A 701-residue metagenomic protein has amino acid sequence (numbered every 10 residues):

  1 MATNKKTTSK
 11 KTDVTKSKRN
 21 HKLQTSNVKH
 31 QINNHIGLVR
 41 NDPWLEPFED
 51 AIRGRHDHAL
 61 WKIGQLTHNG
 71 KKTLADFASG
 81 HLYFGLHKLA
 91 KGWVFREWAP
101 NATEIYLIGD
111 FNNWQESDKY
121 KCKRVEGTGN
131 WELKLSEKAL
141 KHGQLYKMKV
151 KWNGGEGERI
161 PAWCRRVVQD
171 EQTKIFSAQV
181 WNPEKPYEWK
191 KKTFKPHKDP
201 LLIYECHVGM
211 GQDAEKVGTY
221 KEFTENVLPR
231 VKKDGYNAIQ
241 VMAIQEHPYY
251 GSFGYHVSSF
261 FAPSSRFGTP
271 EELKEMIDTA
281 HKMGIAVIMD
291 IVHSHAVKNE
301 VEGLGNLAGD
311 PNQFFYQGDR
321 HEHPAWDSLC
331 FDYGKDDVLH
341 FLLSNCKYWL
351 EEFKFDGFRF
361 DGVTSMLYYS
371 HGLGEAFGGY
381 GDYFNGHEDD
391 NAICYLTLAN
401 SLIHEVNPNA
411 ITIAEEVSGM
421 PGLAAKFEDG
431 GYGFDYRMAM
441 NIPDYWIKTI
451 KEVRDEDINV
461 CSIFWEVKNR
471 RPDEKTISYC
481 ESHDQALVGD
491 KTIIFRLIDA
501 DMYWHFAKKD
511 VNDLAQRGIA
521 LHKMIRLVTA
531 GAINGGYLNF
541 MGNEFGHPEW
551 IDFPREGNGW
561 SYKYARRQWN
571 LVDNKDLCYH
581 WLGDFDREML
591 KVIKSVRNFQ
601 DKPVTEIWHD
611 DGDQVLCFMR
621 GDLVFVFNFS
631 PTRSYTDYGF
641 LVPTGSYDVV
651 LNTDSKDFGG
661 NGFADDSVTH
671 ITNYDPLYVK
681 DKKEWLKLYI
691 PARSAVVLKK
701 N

Functional and structural regions predicted by a protein language model:
A2-K11, K16-H21, Q31-A90, V94 (+5 more regions): The feature marks proteins involved in alpha-glucan
F95-A99, I105, G109, S630-S646: Surface-exposed beta-strand/loop patches in extracellular or lumenal glycoproteins
E97, M148, C206, V231 (+13 more regions): Conserved, mostly hydrophobic/aromatic
E137, H142-Y146, S667-N701: C-terminal beta-strand-rich structural cap/linker in extracellular carbohydrate-active enzymes
V168, K185-I203, H207-E388, K682 (+1 more regions): Substrate-binding/active-site clefts of carbohydrate-active enzymes
K354-D356, G374-Y562, K594-G639, L651-N652: Conserved alpha/beta catalytic core and glycan-binding cleft of carbohydrate-active enzymes
N400-S401, N407-P408, R567-E606, V697: Aromatic- and carboxylate-lined catalytic core of secreted/periplasmic carbohydrate-active enzymes
M589, G639-N673: C-terminal accessory region downstream of the catalytic core in glycan-modifying enzymes
